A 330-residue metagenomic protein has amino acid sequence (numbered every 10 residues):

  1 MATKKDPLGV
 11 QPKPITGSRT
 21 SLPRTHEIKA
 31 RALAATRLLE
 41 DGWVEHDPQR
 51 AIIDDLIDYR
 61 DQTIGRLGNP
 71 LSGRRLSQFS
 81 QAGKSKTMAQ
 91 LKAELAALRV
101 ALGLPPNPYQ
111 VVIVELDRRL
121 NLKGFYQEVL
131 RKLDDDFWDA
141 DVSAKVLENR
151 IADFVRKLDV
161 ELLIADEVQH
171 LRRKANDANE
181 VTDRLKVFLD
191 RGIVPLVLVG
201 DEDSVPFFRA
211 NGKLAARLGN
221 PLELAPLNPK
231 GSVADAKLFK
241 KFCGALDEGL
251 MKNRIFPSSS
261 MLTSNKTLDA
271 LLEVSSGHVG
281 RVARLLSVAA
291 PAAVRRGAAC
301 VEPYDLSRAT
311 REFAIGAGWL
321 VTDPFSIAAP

Functional and structural regions predicted by a protein language model:
M1-G73: Walker A/P-loop-proximal flanking segment of P-loop NTPase domains
M1-R24, Y109, K240-P330: C-terminal alpha-helical "lid" subdomain
G68-Q90: Walker A/P-loop nucleotide-binding motif
E94-P105, D135-F137: Post-Walker A helix-loop "phosphate-sensing" segment adjacent to the P-loop in P-loop NTPases
R99-D117: Conserved catalytic segments around the Walker B and adjacent sensor/switch elements of P-loop NTPase domains
V111, L116-W138: Conserved NTP-binding/hydrolysis module of P-loop NTPases
F154-D177: Conserved P-loop NTPase "ATPase switch" module shared by AAA+ and STAND
H170-K174, D183-K266: The catalytic "switch" region of P-loop NTPases
